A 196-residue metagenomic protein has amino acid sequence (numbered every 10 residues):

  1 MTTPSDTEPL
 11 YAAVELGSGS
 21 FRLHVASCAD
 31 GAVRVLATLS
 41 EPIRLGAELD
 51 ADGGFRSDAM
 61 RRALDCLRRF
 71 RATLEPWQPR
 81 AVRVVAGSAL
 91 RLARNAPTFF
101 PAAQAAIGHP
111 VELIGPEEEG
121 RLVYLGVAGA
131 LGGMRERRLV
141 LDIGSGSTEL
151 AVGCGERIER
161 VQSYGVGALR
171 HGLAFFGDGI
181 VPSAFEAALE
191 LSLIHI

Functional and structural regions predicted by a protein language model:
T2-P9, G115-L139: Conserved phosphate-binding catalytic cores of ATP/NTP-utilizing and phosphoryl-transfer enzymes
T7-V33, R135-R160: Gly/Thr-rich phosphate-binding beta-strand-loop-beta motif of the actin/hexokinase/Hsp70
G19-D58, C154-F185: Short glycine-rich, Thr/Ser-proximal phosphate-binding strand/loop in the N-terminal lobe of ATP-dependent enzymes
M60, L64, R68, A72-E75: N-terminal, Lys/Arg-enriched amphipathic/low-complexity engagement segments that precede the first folded domain
R71-A102: Short beta-strand-loop/turn "lid" adjacent to the catalytic site in phosphate-handling enzymes
R91-G129: Glycine-rich phosphate-binding loop and adjoining helix at the ATP-binding site of ATP-dependent phosphoryl-transfer
I194-I196: Conserved small/polar residues in nucleotide/adenosyl-binding loops
